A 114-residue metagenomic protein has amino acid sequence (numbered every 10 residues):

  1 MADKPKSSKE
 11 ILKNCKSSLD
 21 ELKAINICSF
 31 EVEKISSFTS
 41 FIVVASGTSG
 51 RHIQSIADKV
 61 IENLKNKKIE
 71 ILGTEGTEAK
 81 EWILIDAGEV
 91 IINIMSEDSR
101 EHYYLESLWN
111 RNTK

Functional and structural regions predicted by a protein language model:
M1-F41, S46-K114: Positively charged, small/polar-rich N-terminal and surface patches that mediate targeting and assembly and bind
